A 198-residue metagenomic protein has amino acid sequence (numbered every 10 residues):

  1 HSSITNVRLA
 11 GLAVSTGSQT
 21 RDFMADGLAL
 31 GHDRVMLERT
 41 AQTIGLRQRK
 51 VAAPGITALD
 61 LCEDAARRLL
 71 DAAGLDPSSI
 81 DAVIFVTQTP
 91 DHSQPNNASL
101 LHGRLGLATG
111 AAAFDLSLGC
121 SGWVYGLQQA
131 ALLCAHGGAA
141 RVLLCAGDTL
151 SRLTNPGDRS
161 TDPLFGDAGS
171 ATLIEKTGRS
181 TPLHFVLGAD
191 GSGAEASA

Functional and structural regions predicted by a protein language model:
H1-G55, D158-A198: Condensing-enzyme catalytic core mediating Claisen C-C bond formation in acyl metabolism
L9-A10, T40, S79-V86, A112-F114 (+2 more regions): Beta-strand segments within the central parallel beta-sheet cores of soluble alpha/beta enzyme folds
S15, V86-H92, L118-W123, A146-S151 (+1 more regions): Acidic, glycine-rich active-site loops and adjacent beta-strand->loop/helix elements that engage anionic groups
R39-T43, R47-D60, Q88-V142: Conserved catalytic cysteine-centered active-site region of acyl-thioester-dependent Claisen-condensing enzymes
A65-D81: Phosphate/pyrophosphate-binding loops at sites that engage ATP/ADP/AMP, CoA/4′-phosphopantetheine, polyphosphate
G74-S79, G138, G178-T181: Short loop/turn motifs at secondary-structure junctions
A135-A168: Flexible, glycine-rich active-site loops centered on histidine and acidic residues that chelate a metal or position
